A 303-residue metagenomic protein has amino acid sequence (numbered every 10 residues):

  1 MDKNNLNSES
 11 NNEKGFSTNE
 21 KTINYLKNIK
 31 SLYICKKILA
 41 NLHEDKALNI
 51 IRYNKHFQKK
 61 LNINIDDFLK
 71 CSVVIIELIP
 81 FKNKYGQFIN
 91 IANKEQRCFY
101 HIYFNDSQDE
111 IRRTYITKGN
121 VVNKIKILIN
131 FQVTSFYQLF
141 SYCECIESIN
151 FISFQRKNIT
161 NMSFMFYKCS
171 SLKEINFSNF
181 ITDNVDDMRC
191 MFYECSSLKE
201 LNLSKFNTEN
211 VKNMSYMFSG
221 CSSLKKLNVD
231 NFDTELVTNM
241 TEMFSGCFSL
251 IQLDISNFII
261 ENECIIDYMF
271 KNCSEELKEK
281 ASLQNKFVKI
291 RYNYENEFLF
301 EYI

Functional and structural regions predicted by a protein language model:
D2-I303: Negatively charged
